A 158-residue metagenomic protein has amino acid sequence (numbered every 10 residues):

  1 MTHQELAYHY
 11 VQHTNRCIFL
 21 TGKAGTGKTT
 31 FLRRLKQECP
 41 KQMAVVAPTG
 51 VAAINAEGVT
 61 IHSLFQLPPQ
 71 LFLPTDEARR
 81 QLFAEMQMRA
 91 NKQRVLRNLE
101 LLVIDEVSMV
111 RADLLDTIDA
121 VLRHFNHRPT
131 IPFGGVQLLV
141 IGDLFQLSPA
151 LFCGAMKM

Functional and structural regions predicted by a protein language model:
M1-M158: Conserved ATP-binding/catalytic motifs of P-loop helicase motor domains
